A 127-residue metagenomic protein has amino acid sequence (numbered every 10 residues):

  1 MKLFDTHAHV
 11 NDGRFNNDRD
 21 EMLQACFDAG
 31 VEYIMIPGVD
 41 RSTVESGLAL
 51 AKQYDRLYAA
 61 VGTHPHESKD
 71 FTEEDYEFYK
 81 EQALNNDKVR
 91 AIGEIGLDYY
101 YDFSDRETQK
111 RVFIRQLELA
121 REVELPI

Functional and structural regions predicted by a protein language model:
M1-I127: Mid-domain alpha/beta scaffold segments of enzyme catalytic cores
